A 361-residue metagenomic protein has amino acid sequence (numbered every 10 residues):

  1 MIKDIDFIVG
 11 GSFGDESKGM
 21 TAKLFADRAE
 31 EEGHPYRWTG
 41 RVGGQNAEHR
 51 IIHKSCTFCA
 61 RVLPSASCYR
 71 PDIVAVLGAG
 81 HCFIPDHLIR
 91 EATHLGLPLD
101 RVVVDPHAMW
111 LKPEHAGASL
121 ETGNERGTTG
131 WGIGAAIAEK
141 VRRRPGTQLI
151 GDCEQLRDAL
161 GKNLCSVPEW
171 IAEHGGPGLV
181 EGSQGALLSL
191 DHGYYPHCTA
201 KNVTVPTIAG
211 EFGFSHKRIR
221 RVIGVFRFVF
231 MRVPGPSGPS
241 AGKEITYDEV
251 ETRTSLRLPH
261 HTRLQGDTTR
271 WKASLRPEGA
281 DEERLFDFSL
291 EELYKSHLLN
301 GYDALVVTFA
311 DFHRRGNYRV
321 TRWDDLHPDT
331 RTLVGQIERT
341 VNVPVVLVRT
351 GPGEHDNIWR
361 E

Functional and structural regions predicted by a protein language model:
M1-E361: Non-transmembrane, aqueous-exposed alpha-helical and coiled segments at domain scale
